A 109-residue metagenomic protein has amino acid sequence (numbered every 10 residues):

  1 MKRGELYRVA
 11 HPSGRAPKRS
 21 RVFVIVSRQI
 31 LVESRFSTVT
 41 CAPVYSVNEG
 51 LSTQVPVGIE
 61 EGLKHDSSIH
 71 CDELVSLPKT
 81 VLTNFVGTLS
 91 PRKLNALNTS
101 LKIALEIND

Functional and structural regions predicted by a protein language model:
M1-D109: Conserved functional hotspots at enzyme active or ligand-binding sites that engage polyanionic ligands
